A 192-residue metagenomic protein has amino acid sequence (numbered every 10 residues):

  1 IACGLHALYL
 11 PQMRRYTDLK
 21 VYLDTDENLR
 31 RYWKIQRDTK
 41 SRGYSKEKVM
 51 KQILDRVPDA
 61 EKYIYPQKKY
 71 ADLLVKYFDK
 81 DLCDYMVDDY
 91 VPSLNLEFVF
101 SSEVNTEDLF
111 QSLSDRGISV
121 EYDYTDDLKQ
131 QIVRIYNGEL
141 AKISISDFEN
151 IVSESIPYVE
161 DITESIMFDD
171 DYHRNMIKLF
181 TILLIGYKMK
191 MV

Functional and structural regions predicted by a protein language model:
A2-D38: ATP-dependent NMP and nucleoside kinases share a basic, alpha-helical "lid"
Q36-V192: C-terminal accessory "lid"/substrate-recognition subdomains
